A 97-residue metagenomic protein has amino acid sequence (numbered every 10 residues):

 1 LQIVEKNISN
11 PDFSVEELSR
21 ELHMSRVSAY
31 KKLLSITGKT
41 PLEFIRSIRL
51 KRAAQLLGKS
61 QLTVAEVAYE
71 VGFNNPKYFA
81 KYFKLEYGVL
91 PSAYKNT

Functional and structural regions predicted by a protein language model:
L1, E21, S25-K31: Linker/hinge segments immediately adjacent to helix-turn-helix/homeobox DNA-binding domains
L1-F13, L33, T37, A54-T63 (+2 more regions): Basic, amphipathic alpha-helical hairpins
E16, V27, T63-E66, P76-K77: Residues within helix-turn-helix
E21-L22, L33, V71-G72, F83: Core residues of bacterial helix-turn-helix
A29, A53, F79: Short hydrophobic/aromatic patches on the structural cores and recognition surfaces of FHA
S35-N74, N96-T97: Terminal helix-turn-helix DNA-binding modules in bacterial transcription factors
K81-T97: …primarily DNA-binding HTH/wHTH and HhH modules…
